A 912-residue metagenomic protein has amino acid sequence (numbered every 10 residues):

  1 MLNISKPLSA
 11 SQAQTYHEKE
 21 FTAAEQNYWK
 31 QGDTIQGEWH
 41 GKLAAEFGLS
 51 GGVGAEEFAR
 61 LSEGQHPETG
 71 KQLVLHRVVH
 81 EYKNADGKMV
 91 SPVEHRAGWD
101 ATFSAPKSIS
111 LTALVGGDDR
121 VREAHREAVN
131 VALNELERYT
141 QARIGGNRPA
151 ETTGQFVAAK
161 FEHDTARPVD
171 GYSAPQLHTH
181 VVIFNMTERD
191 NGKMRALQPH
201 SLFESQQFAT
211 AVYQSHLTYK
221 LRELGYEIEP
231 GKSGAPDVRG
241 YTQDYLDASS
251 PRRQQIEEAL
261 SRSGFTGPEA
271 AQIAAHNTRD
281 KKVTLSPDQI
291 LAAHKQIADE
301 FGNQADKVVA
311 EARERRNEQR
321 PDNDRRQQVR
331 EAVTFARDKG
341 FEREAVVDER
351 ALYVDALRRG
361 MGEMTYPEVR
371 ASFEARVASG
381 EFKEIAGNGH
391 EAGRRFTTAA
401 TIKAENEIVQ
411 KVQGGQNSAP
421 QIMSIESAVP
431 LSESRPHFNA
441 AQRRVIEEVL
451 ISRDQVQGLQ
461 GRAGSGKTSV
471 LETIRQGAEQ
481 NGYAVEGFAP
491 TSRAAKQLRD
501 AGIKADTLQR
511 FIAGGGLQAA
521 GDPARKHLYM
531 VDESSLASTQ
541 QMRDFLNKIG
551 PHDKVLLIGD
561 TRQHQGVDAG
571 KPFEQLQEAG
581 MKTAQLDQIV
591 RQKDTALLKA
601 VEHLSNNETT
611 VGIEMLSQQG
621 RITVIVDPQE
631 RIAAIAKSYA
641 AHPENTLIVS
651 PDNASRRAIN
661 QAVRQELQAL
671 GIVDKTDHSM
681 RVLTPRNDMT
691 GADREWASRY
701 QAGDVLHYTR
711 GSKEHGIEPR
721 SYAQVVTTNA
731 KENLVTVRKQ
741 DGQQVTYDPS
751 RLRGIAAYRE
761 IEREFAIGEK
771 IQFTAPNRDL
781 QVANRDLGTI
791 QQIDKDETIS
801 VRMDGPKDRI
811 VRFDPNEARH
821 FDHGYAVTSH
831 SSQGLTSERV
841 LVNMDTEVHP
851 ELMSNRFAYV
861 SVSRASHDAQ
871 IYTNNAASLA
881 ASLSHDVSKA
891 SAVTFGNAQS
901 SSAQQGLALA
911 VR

Functional and structural regions predicted by a protein language model:
M1-R912: Conserved ATP-binding/catalytic motifs of P-loop helicase motor domains
